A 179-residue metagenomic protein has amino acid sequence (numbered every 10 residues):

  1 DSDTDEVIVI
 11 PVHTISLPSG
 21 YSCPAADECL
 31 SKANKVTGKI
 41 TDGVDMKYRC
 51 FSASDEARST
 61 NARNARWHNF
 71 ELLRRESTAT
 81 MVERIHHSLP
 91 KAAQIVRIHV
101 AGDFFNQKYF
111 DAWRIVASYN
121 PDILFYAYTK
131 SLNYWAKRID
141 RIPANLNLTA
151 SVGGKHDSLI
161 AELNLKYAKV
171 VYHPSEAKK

Functional and structural regions predicted by a protein language model:
D1-K179: Class I S-adenosyl-L-methionine
